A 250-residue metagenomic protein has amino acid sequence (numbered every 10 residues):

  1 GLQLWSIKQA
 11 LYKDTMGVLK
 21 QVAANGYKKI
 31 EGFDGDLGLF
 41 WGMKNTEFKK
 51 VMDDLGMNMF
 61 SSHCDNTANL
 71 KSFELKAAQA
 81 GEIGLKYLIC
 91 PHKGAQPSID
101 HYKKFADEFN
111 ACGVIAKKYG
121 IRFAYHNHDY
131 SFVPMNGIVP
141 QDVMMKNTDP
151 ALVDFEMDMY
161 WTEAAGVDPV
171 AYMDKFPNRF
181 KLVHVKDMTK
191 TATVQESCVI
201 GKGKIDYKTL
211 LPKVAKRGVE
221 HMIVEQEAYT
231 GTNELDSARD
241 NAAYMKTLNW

Functional and structural regions predicted by a protein language model:
G1, S6-N25, N136-M157, W161-W250: Histidine-acidic metal/acid-base catalytic patches
G1-Y87, N178, A242-W250: N-terminal pre-domain/capping segments
W5, F33-G35, H63-D65, C90-K93 (+4 more regions): Active-site-proximal beta-strand/loop segments in catalytic clefts of secreted hydrolases
Q9, D34-D36, C64-L70, K93-A95 (+2 more regions): Short beta->alpha connector loops
K29, N58-D154, T162, L235: Active-site acidic/histidine proton-transfer and metal-coordination neighborhood in alpha/beta enzyme cores
L39-F40, N69, P97, V133 (+2 more regions): Generic structural signal for helix capping and beta-alpha/helix-loop junctions
K44-D54, E108-K118, T209-K213: Catalytic-core regions built around general acid/base machinery
